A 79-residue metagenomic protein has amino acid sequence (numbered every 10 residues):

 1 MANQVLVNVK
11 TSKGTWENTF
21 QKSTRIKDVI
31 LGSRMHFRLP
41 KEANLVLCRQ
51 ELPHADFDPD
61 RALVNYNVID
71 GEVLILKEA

Functional and structural regions predicted by a protein language model:
M1-A79: Ubiquitin system architectures
